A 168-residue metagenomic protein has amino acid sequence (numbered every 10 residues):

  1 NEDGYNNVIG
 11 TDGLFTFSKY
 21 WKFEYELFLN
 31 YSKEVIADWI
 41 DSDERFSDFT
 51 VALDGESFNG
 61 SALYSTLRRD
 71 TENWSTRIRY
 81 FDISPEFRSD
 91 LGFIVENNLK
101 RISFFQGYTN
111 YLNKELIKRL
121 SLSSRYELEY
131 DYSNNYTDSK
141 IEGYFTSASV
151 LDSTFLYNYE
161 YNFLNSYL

Functional and structural regions predicted by a protein language model:
N1-N7: A conserved hydrophobic secondary-structure block that centers on an alpha-helix together with its immediately flanking
L14-F17, F23-L168: Exposed, low-structure sequence patches enriched in small/polar residues
